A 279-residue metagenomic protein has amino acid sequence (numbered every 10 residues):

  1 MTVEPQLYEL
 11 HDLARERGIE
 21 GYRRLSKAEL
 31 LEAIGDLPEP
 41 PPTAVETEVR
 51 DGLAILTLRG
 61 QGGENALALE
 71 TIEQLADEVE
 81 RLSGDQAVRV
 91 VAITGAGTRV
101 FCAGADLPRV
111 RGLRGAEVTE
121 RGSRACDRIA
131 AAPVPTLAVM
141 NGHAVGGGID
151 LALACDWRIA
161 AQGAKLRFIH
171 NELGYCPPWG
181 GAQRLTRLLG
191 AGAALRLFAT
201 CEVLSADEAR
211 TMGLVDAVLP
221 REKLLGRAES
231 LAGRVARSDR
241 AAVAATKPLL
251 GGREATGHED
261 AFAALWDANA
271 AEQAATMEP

Functional and structural regions predicted by a protein language model:
M1-E39: Basic helix-extension-helix modules of the SAP/HeH family
E9, E70, Q74, R121 (+5 more regions): Charged catalytic carboxylate motif
P38-T94: Conserved CoA-thioester-binding segment of acyl-CoA-metabolizing enzymes
P40-D51, D85-Q86, T98, C201-A206 (+2 more regions): C-terminal alpha-helix plus adjacent terminal tail
L56, Q74-L75, I93, D106 (+5 more regions): Terminal peptide-recognition signature
I72, L107, G122, A182 (+3 more regions): A general structural signal for well-ordered alpha-helical segments in protein cores
E73, A87, G95-R128, A144 (+2 more regions): Glycine- (often His-adjacent) and acidic-residue-rich active-site loop that binds/positions the CoA thioester
D127-R240: Crotonase-fold acyl-CoA enzyme core
